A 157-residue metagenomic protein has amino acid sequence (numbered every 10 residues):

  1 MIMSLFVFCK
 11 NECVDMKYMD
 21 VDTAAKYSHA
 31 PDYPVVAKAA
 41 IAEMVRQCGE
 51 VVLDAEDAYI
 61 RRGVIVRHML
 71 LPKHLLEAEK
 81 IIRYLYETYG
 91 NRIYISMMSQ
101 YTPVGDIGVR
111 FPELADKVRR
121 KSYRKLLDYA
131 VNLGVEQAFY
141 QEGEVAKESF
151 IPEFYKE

Functional and structural regions predicted by a protein language model:
M1-P112: Conserved AdoMet/S-adenosylmethionine-binding subsite of the radical SAM
E50-V52, A58-I60, K121-A146: C-terminal accessory region of radical SAM enzymes
E79-I82, R120, R124: Short amphipathic alpha-helical segment that frequently serves as the phosphate-/nucleotide-binding helix
E113-V118: Acceptor-substrate binding/catalytic loop of class I
E142, K147-E157: Radical SAM enzyme core and accessory elements
